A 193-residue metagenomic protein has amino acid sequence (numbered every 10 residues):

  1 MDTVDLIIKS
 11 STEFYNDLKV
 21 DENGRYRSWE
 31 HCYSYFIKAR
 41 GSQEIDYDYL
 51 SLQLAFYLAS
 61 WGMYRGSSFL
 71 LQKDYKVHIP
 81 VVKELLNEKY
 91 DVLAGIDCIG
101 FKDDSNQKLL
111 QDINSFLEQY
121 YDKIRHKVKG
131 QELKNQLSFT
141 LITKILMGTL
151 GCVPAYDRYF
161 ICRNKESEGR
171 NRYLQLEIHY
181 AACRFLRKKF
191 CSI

Functional and structural regions predicted by a protein language model:
M1-L133, G151-I193: An N-terminal alpha-helical hairpin/helix-loop-helix interaction module that forms a charged, gly/pro-flexible surface
V128-M147: Helix-hairpin-helix
